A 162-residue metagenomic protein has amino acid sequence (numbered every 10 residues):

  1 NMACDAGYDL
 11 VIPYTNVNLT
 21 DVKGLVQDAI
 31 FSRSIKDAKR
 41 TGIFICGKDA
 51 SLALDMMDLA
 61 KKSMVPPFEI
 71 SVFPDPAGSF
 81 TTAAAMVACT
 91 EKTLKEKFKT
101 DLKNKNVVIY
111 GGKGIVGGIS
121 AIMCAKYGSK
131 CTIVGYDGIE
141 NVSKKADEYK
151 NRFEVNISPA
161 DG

Functional and structural regions predicted by a protein language model:
N1-F68: N-terminal ligand-binding/catalytic initiation module
D37-R40, E69, A125-T132: Short, surface-exposed connector motifs at secondary-structure boundaries
I43, D75-P76, N106-G111: Extended hydrophobic secondary-structure segments that form protein cores and membrane-embedded regions
I45, S71-P76, P159: General beta-strand structural signal in soluble alpha/beta enzymes
K48-A53, G78-T82, G112-G117, G138-E140: Gly/Ser/Thr-rich loops at beta-strand to alpha-helix junctions that form or flank small-molecule/cofactor-binding
V65-F73, K103: Glycine/charged-rich beta-loop-alpha catalytic/anionic-binding loops adjacent to active sites
P74-K92: A glycine-rich, Thr/Ser-enriched phosphate-binding loop motif common to dinucleotide/cofactor-binding enzymes
K92-G162: Glycine-rich phosphate/diphosphate-binding loop of Rossmann-like nucleotide-binding domains
